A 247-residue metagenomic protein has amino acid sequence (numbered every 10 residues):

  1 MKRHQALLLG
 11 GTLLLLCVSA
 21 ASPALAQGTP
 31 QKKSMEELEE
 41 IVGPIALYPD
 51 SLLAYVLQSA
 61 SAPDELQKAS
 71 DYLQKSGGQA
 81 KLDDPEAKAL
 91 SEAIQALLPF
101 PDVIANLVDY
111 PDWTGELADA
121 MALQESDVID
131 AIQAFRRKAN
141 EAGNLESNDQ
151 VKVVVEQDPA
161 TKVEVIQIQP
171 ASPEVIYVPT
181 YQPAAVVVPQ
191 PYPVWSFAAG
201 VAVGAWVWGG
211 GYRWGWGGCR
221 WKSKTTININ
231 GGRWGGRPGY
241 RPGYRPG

Functional and structural regions predicted by a protein language model:
M1-G10: Bacterial N-terminal signal peptides that target proteins for export
L16-A24: C-terminal segment of classical bacterial N-terminal signal peptides
P30-P44: Extended, structured, electrostatic nucleic-acid-contact surfaces
L52-S59, V178: Short hydrophobic alpha-helical segments that form membrane-spanning helices or hydrophobic packing faces of helical
P63-T161: Mature extracellular/secreted ectodomains of secretory-pathway proteins
A131, E141-G247: Low-complexity, repeat-rich tail regions
